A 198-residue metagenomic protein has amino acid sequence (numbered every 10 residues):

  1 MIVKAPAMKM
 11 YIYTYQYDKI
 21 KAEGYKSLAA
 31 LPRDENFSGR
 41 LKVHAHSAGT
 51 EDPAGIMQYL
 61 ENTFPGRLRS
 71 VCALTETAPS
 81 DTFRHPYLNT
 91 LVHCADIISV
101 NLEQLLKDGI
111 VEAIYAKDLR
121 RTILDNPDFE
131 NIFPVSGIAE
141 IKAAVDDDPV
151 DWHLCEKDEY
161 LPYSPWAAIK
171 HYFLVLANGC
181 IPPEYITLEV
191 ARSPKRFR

Functional and structural regions predicted by a protein language model:
M1-G66: ADP-ribose/NAD+-binding catalytic cleft of ART/PARP-like enzymes
M1-I2, D81-Y87, E159-L161: Intrinsically disordered, low-complexity boundary segments flanking structured domains
A5-A7, A22, A29-A30, A45-A48 (+10 more regions): A sequence-composition feature that detects small, non-aromatic residues
A7-Y13, K21, R33, F83 (+5 more regions): A general marker of short, structured functional hotspots
H46-V135: ADP-ribosyltransferase catalytic core
D96-R198: Active-site and NAD+-binding cores of ADP-ribose-processing enzymes
